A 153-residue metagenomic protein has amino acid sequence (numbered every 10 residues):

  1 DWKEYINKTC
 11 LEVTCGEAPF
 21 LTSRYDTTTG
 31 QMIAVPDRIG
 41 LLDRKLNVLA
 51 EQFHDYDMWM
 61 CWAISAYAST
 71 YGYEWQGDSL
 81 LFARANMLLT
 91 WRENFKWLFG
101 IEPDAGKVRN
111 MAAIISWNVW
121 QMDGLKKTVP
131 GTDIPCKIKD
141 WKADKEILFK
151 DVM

Functional and structural regions predicted by a protein language model:
D1-K127: Conserved S-adenosyl-L-methionine
T128-M153: Polynucleotide-recognition surfaces of large bacterial nucleic-acid defense/processing enzymes
